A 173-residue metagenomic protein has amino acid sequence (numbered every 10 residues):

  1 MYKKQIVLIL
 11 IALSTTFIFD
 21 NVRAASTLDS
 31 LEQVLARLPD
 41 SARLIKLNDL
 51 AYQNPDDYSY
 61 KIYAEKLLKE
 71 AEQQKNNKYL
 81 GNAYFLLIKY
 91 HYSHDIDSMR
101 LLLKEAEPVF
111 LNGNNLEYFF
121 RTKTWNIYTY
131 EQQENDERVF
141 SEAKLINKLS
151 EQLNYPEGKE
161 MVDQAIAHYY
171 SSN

Functional and structural regions predicted by a protein language model:
Y2-L8, N21-N173: A "functional boundary" signal
L8-F17: Bacterial N-terminal signal peptides
